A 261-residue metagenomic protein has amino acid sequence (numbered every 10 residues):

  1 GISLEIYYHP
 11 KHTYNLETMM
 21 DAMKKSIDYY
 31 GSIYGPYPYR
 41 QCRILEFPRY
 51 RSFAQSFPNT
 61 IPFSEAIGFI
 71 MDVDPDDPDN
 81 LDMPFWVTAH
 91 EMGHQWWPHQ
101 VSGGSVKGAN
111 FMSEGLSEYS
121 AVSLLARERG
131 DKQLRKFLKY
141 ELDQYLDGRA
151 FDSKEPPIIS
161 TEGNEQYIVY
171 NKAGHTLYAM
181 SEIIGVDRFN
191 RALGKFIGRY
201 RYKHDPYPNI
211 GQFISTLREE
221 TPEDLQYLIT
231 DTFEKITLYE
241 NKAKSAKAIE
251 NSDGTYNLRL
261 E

Functional and structural regions predicted by a protein language model:
I6-T255, R259-L260: Hydrophobic alpha-helical and helix-loop surface patches within well-folded domains that function as non-catalytic
